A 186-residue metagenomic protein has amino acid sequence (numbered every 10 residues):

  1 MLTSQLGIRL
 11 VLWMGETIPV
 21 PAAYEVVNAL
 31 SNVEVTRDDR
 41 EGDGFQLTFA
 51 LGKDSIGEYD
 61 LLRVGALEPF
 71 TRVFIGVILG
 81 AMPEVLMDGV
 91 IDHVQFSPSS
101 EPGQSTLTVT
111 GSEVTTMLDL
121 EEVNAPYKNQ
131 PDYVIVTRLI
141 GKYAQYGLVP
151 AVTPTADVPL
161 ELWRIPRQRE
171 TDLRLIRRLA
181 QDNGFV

Functional and structural regions predicted by a protein language model:
M1-F70, V109-T116, Y127: Juxtamembrane "anchor/assembly" segments of surface/extracellular structural proteins
L2-P19, G57-S97, Y133-K142: Short, acidic/charged, Gly/Pro-enriched secondary-structure junctions
S31-R37, H93-S100: Short amphipathic beta-strand and strand-loop transition segments with alternating hydrophobic
N32, V85-V90, T108, N124: Well-ordered beta-strand positions in beta-sheet-rich domains
D38-E41, M82-E84, P102: Edge/loop elements at the starts and ends of beta-strands within beta-rich repeat scaffolds
L47, I91, L179: A residue-level signal for conserved active-site and pocket-lining positions in enzyme catalytic cores
D54-S55, A81, S97-S99, T116-L118 (+1 more regions): Short beta-strands and strand-coil junctions in structured, solvent-facing domains, enriched
G103-V186: Charged- and aromatic-enriched interaction segments used to assemble and dock large macromolecular complexes
